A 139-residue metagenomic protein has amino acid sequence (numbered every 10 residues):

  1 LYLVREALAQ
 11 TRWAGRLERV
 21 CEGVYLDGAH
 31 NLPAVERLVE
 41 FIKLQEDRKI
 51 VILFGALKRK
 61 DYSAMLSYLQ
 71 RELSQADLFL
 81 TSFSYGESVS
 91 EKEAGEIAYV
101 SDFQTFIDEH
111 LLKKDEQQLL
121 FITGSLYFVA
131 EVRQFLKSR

Functional and structural regions predicted by a protein language model:
L1-D77: Nucleotide phosphate-binding/pyrophosphate-handling subdomain across enzymes that bind or process nucleotide phosphates
D61-F121: C-terminal helical cap/extension that packs against the catalytic core of soluble nucleotide-cofactor enzymes
S125: Active-site-proximal loop/hinge segments that shape catalytic or ion-binding/gating pockets
K137: Nuclease catalytic cores that cleave nucleic-acid phosphodiester bonds, predominantly acidic two-metal-ion
